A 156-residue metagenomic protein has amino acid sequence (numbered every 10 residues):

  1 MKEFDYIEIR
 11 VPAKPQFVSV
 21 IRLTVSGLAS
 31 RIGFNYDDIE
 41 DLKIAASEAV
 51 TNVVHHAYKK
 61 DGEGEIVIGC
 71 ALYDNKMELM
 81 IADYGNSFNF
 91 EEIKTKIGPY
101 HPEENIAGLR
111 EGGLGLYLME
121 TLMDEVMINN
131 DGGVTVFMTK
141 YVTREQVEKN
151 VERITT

Functional and structural regions predicted by a protein language model:
M1-E8, V54-T156: Conserved beta-strand-loop-beta-strand hairpin that lines the nucleotide-binding pocket of ATP/GTP-utilizing enzymes
M1-I44, E148-T156: Bergerat-fold GHKL ATPase/HATPase_c domain
Y36-D61: Conserved ATP-binding N-box helix of the HATPase_c
